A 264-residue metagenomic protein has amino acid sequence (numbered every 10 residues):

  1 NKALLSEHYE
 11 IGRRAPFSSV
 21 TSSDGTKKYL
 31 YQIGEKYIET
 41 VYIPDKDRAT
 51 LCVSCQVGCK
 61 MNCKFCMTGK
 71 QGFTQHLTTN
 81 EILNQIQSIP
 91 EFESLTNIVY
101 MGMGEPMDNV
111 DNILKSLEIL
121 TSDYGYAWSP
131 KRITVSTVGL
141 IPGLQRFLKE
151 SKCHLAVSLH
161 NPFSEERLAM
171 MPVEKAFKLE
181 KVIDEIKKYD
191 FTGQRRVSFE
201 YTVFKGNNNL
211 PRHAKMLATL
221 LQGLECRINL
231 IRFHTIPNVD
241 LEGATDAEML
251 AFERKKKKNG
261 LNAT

Functional and structural regions predicted by a protein language model:
N1-A49: Flexible, acidic/Gly-rich N-terminal and inter-domain linker regions that tether and position cofactor-handling modules
S19-S22, S54-C55, S136, S158: Short linear Ser/Thr-Pro motifs
P44-E81: Canonical Radical SAM [4Fe-4S] cluster-binding loop centered on the CxxxCxxC motif and its immediate flanking residues
N80, N84-F92: Ferredoxin-type iron-sulfur electron-transfer modules in oxidoreductases and energy-metabolism complexes
P90-N97, G102-N259: Conserved AdoMet/S-adenosylmethionine-binding subsite of the radical SAM
